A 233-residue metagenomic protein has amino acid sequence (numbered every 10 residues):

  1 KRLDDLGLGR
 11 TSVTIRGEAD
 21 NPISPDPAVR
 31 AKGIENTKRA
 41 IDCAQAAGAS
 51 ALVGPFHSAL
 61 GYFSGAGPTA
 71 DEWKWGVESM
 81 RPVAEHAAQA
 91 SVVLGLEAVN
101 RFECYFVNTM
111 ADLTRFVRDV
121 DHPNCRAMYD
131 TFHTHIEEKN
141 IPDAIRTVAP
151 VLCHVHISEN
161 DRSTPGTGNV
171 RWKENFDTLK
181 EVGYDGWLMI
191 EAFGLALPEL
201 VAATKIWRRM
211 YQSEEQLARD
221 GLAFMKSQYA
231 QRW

Functional and structural regions predicted by a protein language model:
K1-G7, I15: Aromatic-lined substrate-binding rim segments of carbohydrate-active enzymes
D4, G48-S50, V107-Y129, T134-W233: Histidine-acidic metal/acid-base catalytic patches
D4-D5, P22-R126, E138, R208 (+1 more regions): Active-site acidic/histidine proton-transfer and metal-coordination neighborhood in alpha/beta enzyme cores
L8, V92, Y184: Short phosphate-binding/catalytic loops that engage adenosine nucleotides
R10-S12, V53-G54, L96, Y129 (+1 more regions): Hydrophobic residues in well-ordered beta-strands that form the structural core
T11, A19-I23, P198: Short active-site-adjacent helix-start/loop capping segments
T11-I15, V155: Generic beta-strand hydrophobic packing signal
R16-A19, F56-L60, A98-F102, T131-H133 (+2 more regions): Active-site-proximal loop/turn and secondary-structure-junction residues that shape catalytic pockets, frequently
